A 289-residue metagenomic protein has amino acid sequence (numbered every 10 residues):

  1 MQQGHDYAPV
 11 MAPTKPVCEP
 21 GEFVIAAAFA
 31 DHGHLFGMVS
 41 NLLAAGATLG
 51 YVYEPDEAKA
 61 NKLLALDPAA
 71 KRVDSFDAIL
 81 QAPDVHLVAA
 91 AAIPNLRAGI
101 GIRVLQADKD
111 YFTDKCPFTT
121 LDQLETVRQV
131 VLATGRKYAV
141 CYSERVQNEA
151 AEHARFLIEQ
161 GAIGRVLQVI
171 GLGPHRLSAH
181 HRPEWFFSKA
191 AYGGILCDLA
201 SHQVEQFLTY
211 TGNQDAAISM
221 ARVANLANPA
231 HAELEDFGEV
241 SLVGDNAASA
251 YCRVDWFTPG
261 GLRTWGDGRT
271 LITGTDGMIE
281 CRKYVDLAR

Functional and structural regions predicted by a protein language model:
M1-D67: N-terminal Rossmann-like dinucleotide-binding module
Q2-M11, E205-A288: Contiguous beta-strand/loop segments that form the cofactor/metal-binding neighborhood of enzyme cores
Y51, H86-L87, A139, Q168: Short, Asp-centered acidic motifs that coordinate Mg2+ and/or phosphate in catalytic or ligand-binding sites
D67-V130: Beta-loop-alpha module in the N-terminal Rossmann-like domain of NAD(P)-dependent dehydrogenases, especially those
N95, F118-H180: A contiguous active-site-proximal alpha/beta segment in oxidoreductase catalytic domains
C141-S143, Q160-H181, I195-Q203, D215-A227 (+1 more regions): NAD(P)-dependent dehydrogenases' Rossmann-like dinucleotide-binding region
